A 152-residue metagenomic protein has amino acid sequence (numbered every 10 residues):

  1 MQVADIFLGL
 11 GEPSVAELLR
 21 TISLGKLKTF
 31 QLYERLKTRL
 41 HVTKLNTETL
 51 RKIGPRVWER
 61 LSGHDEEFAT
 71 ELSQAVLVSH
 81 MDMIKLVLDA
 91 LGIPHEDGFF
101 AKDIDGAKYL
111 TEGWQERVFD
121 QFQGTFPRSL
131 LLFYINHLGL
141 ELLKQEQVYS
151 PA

Functional and structural regions predicted by a protein language model:
M1-E34: Short terminal alpha-helical segments
T21-L142: Acidic, low-complexity, intrinsically disordered interaction modules
V148-S150: Long amphipathic alpha-helical scaffold segments
